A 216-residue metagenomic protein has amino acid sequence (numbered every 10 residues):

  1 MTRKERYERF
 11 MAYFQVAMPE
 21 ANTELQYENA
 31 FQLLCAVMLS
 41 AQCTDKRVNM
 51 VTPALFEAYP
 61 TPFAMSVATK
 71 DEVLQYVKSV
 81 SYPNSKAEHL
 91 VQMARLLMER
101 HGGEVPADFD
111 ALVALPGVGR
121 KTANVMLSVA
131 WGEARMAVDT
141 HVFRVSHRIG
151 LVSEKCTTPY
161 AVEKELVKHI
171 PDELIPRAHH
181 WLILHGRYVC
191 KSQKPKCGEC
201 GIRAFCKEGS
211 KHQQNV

Functional and structural regions predicted by a protein language model:
T2-V216: Catalytic cores of DNA base-excision repair glycosylases
